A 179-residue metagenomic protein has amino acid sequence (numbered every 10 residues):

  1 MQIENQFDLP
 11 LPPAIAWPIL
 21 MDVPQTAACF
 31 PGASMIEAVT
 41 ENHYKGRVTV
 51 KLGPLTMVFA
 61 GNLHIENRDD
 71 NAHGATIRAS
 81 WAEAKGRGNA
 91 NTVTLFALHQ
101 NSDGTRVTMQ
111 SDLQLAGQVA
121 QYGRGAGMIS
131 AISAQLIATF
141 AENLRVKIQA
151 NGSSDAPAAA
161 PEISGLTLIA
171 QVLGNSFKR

Functional and structural regions predicted by a protein language model:
M1-H43, R47-L55, E162-R179: Hydrophobic ligand-binding cavity/cleft-lining segments
Q2-Q6, H43-K45, V58-A60, G74 (+2 more regions): Intrinsic-disorder/low-complexity, polar/charged segments enriched in Ser/Thr/Lys/Arg/Asp/Glu/Gln
N5-F7, S34, A60-N67, T92-Q100: Hydrophobic/aromatic beta-strand elements that line small-molecule binding cavities or substrate pockets in beta-rich
A16-L20, T26, I65, M109 (+1 more regions): Hydrophobic pocket/interface hotspot
A38-A82: Glycine-rich portal/gate segments that line the openings of hydrophobic small-molecule binding cavities
K45, G88, T92-S102, R106-T108 (+1 more regions): Charged, low-complexity N-terminal segments of organelle-associated membrane proteins
N67, W81-A131: Beta-strand/loop substructures that line and gate deep hydrophobic ligand-binding cavities in soluble
Q121-P157, E162: A conserved amphipathic terminal alpha-helix motif
